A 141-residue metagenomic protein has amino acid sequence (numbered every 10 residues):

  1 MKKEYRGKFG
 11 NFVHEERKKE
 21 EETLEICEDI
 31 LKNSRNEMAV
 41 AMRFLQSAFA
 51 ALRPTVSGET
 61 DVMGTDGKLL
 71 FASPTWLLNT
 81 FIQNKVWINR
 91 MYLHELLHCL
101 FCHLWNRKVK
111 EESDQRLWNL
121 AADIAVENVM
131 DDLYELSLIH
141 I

Functional and structural regions predicted by a protein language model:
M1-I88, Y92, L96-L136: Basic/hydrophobic alpha-helical interface regions
I139-I141: Conserved small/polar residues in nucleotide/adenosyl-binding loops
